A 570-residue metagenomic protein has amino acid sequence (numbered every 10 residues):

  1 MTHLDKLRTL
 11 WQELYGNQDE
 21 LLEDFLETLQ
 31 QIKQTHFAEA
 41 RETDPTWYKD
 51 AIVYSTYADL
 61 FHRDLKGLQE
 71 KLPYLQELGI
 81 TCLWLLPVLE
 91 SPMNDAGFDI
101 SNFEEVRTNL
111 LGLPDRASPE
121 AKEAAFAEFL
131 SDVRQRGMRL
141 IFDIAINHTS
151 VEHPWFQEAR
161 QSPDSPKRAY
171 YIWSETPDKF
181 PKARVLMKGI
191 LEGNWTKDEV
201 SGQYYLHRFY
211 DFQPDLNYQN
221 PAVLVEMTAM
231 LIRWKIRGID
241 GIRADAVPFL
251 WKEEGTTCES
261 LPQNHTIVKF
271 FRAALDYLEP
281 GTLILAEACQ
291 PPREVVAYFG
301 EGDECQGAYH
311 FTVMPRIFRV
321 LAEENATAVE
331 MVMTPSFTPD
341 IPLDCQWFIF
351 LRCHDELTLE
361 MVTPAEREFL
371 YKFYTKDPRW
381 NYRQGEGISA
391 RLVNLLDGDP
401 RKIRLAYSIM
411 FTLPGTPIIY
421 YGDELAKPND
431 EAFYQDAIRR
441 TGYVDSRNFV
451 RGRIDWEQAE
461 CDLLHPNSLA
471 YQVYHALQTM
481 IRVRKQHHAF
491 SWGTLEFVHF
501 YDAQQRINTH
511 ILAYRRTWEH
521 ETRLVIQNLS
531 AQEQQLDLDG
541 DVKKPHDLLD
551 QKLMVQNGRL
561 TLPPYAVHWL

Functional and structural regions predicted by a protein language model:
M1-V225, I236, V247-V320, N528: Acidic/aromatic-lined carbohydrate-recognition and catalytic surfaces of CAZymes acting on diverse glycans
T2-K6, L10-Q18, L278, F299-G300 (+2 more regions): Loop/helix patches that line or flank the sugar-binding groove of alpha-linked glycan CAZymes
Q69-P73, L130, T228-K235, R272 (+3 more regions): Non-transmembrane alpha-helical segments in soluble domains of secreted/periplasmic/extracellular proteins
T81, D240, P417: Short acidic/polar active-site loop segments enriched in Thr and Asp
A322-F337: Phosphate/diphosphate-binding loops
E533-D550: Beta-strand-rich binding/interaction modules
Q556-L570: C-terminal beta-strand-rich structural cap/linker in extracellular carbohydrate-active enzymes
